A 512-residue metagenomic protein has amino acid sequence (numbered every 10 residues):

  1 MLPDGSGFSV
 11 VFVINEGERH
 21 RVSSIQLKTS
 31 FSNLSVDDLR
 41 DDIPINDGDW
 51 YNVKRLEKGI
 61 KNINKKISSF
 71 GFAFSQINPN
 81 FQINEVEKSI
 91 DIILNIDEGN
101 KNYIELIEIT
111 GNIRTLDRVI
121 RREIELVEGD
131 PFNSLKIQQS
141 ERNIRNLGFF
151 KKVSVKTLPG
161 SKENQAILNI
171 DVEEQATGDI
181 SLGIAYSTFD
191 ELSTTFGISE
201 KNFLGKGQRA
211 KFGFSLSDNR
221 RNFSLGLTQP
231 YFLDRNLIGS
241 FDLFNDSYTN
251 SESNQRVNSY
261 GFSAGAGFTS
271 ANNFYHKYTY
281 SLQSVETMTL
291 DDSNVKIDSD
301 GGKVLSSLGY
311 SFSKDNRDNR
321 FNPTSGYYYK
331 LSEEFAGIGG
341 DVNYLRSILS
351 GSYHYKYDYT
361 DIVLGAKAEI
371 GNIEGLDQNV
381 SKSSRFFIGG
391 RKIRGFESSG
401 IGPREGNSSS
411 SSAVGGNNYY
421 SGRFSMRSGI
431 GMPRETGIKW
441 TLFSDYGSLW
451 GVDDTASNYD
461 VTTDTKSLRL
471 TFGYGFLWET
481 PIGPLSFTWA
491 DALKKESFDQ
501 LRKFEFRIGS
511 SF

Functional and structural regions predicted by a protein language model:
M1-T188, G197, K211-Y231, S347-S350 (+2 more regions): Periplasmic polypeptide-binding modules associated with outer-membrane biogenesis and secretion
N146, S161, D179, S187 (+4 more regions): C-terminal outer-membrane beta-barrel translocator/porin domains of Gram-negative envelope proteins and their
F150-K151, G178-I180, E191, F203-A210 (+6 more regions): Repeated loop/turn-to-beta-strand initiation elements of outer-membrane beta-barrel proteins
T177-T188, T194-S217, G239-T249, Y327-G337 (+3 more regions): Transmembrane beta-strand segments that form the barrel wall of outer-membrane beta-barrel proteins
L182, A210-F214, G239-L243, A264 (+9 more regions): Membrane-embedded beta-strand positions of outer-membrane beta-barrel proteins
I198, G309, F476-G483, L501-F512: Outer-membrane beta-barrel "beta-signal"
E200-N202, Q229-Y231, F268, K314-N316 (+6 more regions): Residue-level signature of outer-membrane beta-barrel architecture
R221-G302: Transmembrane beta-barrel wall of Gram-negative outer-membrane proteins
